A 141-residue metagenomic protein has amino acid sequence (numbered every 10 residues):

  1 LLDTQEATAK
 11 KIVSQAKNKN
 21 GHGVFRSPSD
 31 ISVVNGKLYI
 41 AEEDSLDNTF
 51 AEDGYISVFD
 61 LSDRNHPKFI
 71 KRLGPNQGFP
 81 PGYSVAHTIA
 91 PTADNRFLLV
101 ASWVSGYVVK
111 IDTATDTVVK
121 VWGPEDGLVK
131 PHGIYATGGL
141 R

Functional and structural regions predicted by a protein language model:
L1, Y55-S57, Y107-V109: A short loop-to-beta-strand structural motif that recurs across blades of beta-propeller domains
D3-A7, L61-N65, D112-D116: Short loop/turn segments that connect beta-strands within beta-propeller blades
A9-K17, K68-N76, V119-D126: Beta-propeller fold detector
K17-G36, E43-D44, N76-D94, E125-R141: Beta-rich, blade/repeat-based domains predominating in secreted/periplasmic proteins but also intracellular
D44-T49, V104-Y107: Short glycine/acidic-enriched loop and turn motifs that connect beta-strands
E52-Y55, P67, S105: A detector of repeated loop/turn-to-beta-strand junctions in beta-rich toroidal repeat architectures
R96-L98: Structural hallmark of WD40 beta-propellers
